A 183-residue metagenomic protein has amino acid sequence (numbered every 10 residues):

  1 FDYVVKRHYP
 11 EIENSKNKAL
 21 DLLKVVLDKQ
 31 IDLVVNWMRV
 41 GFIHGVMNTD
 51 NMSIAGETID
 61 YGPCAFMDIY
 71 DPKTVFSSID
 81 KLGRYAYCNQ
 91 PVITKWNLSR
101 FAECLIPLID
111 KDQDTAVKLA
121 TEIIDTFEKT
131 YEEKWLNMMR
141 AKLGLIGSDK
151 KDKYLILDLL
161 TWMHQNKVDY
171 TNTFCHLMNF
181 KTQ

Functional and structural regions predicted by a protein language model:
F1-H44, A55-L157: ATP-dependent phospho-/nucleotidyl transfer catalytic cores
T49-D50, I54: Catalytic-loop Lys-Pro-X-Asn motif of eukaryotic-like protein kinases
E133-N137, K150-Q183: C-terminal, non-catalytic "cap/extension" segments appended to globular domains
